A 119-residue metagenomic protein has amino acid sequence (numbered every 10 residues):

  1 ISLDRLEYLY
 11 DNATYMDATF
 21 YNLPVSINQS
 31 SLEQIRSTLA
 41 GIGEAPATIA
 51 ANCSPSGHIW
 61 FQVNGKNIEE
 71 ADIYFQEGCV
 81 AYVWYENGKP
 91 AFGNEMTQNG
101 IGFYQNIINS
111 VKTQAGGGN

Functional and structural regions predicted by a protein language model:
I1-N119: Function-determining sites in protein domains
